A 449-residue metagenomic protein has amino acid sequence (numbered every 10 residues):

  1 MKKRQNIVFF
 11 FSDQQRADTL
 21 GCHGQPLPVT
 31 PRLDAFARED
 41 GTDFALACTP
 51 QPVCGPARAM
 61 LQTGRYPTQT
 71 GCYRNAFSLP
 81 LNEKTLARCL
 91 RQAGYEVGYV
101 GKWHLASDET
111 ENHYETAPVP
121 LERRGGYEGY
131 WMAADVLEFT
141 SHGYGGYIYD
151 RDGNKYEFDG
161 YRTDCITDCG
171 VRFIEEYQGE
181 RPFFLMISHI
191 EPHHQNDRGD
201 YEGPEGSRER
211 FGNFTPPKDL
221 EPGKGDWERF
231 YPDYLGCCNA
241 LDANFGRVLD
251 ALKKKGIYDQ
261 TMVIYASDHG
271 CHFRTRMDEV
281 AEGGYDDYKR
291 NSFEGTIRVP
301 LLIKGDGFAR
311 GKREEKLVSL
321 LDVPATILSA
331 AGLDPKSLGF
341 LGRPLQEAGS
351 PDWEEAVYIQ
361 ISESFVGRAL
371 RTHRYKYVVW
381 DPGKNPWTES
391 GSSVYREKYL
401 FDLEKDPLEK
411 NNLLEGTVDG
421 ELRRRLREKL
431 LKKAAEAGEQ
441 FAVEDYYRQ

Functional and structural regions predicted by a protein language model:
M1-Q5, R16-A17, D43, D200 (+4 more regions): Long, internal low-complexity/basic segments
M1-T42, R91, L408-D419: Active-site-proximal N-terminal segment of extracellular/periplasmic enzymes that hydrolyze or transfer
K2-F9, N112-M132, T163-P216, K253-M262 (+1 more regions): Active-site regions of oxyanion-processing enzymes, predominantly non-cytosolic
P28, Y114, A251-K312, S319: Histidine-centered active-site microenvironments of extracellular/periplasmic hydrolases and transferases
T30-P31, L61, A93, K102 (+7 more regions): Polar, surface-exposed loop/tail segments that function as active-site lids or cofactor/substrate-recognition elements
M60-G160, Q195-E209, G367: Catalytic-site neighborhoods of secreted/periplasmic enzymes that process anionic sulfate/phosphate groups
Y144, R151, F293-E294, I361-E415 (+2 more regions): C-terminal, low-complexity/hydrophilic appendages and adjacent surface loops of extracellular/periplasmic anionic
T167-E175, P217-T261, K433-A434: A long, amphipathic alpha-helix that forms part of the scaffold/cap immediately adjacent to metal-dependent active
